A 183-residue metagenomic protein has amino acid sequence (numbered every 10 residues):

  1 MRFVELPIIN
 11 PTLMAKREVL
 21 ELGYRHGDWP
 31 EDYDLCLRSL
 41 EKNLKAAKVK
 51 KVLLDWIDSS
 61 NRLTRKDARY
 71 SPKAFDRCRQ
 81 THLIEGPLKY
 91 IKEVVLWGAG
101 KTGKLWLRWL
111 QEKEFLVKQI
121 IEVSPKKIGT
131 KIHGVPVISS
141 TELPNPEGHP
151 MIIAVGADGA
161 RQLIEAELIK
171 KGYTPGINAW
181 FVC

Functional and structural regions predicted by a protein language model:
M1-D67: Conserved nucleotide-sugar donor-binding catalytic segment
L20, L53-L54, N61-R62, A99-G103 (+2 more regions): Short, solvent-exposed loop/turn segments at secondary-structure junctions
A47, E93-W97, P150-I152: Conserved beta-strand elements of the Class I
K51-V52, W56-S59, R65-Y90: Catalytic core of nucleotide-sugar-dependent glycosyltransferases
D58, W106-R108, Q162-E165: Short glycine-/acidic-enriched loop or helix-start segments at secondary-structure transitions that form or flank
I91-L110: Glycine-rich adenosine-cofactor-binding loop
K118-S124: Short internal beta-strands
P125-C183: Phosphate-bearing ligand-interacting subdomains that bind or position ATP/ADP/UDP/GDP/NAD(P) or nucleotide-linked
